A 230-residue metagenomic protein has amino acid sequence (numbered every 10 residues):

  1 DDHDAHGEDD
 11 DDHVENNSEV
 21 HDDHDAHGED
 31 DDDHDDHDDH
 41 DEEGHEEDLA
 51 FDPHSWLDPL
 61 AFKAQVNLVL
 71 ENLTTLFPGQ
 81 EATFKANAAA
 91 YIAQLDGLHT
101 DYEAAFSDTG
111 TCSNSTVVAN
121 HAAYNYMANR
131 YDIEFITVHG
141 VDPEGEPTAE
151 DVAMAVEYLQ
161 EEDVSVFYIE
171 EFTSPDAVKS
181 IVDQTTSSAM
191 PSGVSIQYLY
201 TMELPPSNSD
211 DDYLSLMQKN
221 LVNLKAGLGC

Functional and structural regions predicted by a protein language model:
D1-C230: Extracytoplasmic metal-acquisition and chelation regions
